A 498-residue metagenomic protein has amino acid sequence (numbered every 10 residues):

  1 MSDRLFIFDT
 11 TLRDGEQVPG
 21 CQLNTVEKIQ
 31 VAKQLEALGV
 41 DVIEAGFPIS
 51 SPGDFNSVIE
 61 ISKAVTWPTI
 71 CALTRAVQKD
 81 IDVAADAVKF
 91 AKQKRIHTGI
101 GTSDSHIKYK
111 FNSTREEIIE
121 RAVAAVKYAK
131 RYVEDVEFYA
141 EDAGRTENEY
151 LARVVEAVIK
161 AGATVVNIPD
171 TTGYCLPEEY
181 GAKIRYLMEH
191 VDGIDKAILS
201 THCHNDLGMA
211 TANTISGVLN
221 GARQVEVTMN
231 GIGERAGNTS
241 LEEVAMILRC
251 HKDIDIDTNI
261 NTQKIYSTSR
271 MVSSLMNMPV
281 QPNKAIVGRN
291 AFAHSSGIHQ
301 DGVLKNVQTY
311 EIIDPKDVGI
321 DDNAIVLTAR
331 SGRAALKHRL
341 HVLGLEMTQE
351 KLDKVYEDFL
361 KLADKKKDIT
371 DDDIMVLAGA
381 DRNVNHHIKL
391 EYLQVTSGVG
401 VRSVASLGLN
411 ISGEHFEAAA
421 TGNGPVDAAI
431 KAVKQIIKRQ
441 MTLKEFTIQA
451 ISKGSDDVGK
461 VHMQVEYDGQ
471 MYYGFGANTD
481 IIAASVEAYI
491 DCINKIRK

Functional and structural regions predicted by a protein language model:
R4-L5, T11, M246, K252-A419 (+1 more regions): A mid-to-C-terminal "edge-of-domain" accessory segment
L5-I7, Q17-V42, F55-A64, Q78-L199 (+1 more regions): Alpha/beta enzyme core
D14, V18-P19, F47-P52, S103-S105 (+5 more regions): Short, small-residue-enriched loops and turns at beta-alpha junctions that line or gate enzyme active sites
Q17, Q22, Q30-V31, D368-A484: Non-catalytic terminal/interface segments that mediate subunit docking, oligomerization, and allosteric communication
L38, A64, A87, A91 (+13 more regions): Change "in soluble alpha/beta enzymes" to "in soluble alpha/beta proteins
W67, P169-T171, E226-E234, R249-T258 (+3 more regions): Short beta-alpha connecting loops at secondary-structure transitions that line or flank enzyme active sites
C175, G181-K305: Catalytic alpha/beta core domains of metabolic enzymes, predominantly
